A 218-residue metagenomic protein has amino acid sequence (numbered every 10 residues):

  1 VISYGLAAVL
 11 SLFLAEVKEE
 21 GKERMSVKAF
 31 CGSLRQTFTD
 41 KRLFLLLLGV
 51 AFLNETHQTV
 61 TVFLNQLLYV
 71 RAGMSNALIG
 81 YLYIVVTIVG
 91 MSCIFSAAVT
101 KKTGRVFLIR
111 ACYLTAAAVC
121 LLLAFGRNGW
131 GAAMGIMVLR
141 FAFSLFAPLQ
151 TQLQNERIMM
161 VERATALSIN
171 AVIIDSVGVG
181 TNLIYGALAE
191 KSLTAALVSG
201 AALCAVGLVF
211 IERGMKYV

Functional and structural regions predicted by a protein language model:
V1, Q66-G73, A98, G178-G200: Transmembrane alpha-helix termini and helix-breaking/packing motifs in multi-pass membrane transporters
V1-F13, A196-R213: Symmetry-related core transmembrane helices of the 12-TM Major Facilitator Superfamily/SLC fold
A7-S26, R213-V218: Helix-loop junctions on the cytosolic side of multi-pass membrane transporters, especially the intracellular loop
A15-G49: Juxtamembrane intracellular "pre-TM" segments in multi-pass secondary transporters
R42-V86: Helix-loop boundary and gating motifs at the non-cytosolic
I79-K102: Transmembrane alpha-helices of Major Facilitator/SLC transporters
F107-L122: Structural signature of the two symmetry-related core transmembrane helices
S144-I158: Intracellular juxtamembrane helix-capping segments at the cytosolic ends of symmetry-related transmembrane helices
